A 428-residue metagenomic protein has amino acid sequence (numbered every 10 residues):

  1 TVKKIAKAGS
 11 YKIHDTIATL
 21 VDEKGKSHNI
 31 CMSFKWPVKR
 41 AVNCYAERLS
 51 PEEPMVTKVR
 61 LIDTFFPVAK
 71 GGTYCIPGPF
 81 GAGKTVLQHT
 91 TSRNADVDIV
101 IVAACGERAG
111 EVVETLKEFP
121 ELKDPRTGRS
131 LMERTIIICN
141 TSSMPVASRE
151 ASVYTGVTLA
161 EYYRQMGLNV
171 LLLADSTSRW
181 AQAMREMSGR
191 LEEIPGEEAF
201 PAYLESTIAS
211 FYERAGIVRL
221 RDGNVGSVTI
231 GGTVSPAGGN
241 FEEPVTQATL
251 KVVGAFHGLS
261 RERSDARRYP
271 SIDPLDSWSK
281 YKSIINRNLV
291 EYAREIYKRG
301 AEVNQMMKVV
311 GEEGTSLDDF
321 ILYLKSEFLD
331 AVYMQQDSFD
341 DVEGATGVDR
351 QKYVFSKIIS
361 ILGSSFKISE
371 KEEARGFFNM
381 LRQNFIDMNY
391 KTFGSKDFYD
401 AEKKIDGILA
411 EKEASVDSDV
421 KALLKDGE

Functional and structural regions predicted by a protein language model:
T1-F65: Peripheral, non-AAA+ core regions of ATP-driven protein-machinery
T64-F66, G71-I386, G394: P-loop NTPase catalytic core
E372-E428: C-terminal amphipathic alpha-helical interaction region
